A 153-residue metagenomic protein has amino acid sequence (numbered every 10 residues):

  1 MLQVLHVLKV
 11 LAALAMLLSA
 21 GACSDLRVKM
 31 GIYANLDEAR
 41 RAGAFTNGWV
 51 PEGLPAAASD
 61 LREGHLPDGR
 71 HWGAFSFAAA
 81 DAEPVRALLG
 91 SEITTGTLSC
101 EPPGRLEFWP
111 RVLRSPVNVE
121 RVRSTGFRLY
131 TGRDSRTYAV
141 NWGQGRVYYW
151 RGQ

Functional and structural regions predicted by a protein language model:
M1-L11: Bacterial N-terminal signal peptides that target proteins for export
H6, N47-A57, P116-R133: Short, solvent-exposed secondary-structure boundary motifs
L14-L17: Short, linear, compositionally biased motifs with a strong N-terminal bias
S19-A22: C-terminal motif of bacterial Sec signal peptides marking the signal peptidase cleavage site
S24-L26: Bacterial signal peptide processing site
M30-D60: N-terminal "mature-domain start" segment
E52-E120: Mature extracytoplasmic domains of secretory-pathway proteins
E120-Q153: A short, solvent-exposed beta-edge/loop patch
